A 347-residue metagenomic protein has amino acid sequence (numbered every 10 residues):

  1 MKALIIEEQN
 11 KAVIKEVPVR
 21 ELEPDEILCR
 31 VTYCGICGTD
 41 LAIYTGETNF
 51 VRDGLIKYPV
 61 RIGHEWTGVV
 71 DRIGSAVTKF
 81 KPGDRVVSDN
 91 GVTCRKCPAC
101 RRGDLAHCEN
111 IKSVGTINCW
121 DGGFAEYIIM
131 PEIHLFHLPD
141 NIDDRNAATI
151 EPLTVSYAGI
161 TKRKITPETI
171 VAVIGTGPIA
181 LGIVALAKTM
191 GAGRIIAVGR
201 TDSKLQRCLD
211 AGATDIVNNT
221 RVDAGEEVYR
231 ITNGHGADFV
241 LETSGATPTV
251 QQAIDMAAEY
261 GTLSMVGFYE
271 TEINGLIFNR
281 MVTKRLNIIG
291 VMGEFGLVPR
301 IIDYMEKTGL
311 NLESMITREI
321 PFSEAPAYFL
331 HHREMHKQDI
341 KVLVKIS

Functional and structural regions predicted by a protein language model:
K2, V13, P18, R30 (+2 more regions): Residues located in well-ordered beta-strands
A3, Q251-D255, F295-S347: C-terminal hydrophobic helical "lid"/dimerization subdomain of Rossmann-like NAD(P)H-dependent oxidoreductases
R20-C34, N49-P98, P139-N141: Glycine-rich beta-strand-centered segment in the early N-terminal region that forms part of a ligand/cofactor-binding
E23, K81-P82, T166, A258 (+1 more regions): Residue-level recognition of short, solvent-exposed, well-ordered loop/turn junctions that link secondary-structure
D53, H64, C94-I174: NAD(P)H dinucleotide-binding glycine-rich loop of Rossmann-like/cofactor-binding domains, especially the beta1-alpha1
I133, I142-V222, E226: Mid-domain Rossmann-like dinucleotide-binding core that forms the NAD(H)/NADP(H) cofactor-binding site
R163, I179, L209-N287: Glycine-rich cofactor phosphate-binding loops and adjacent beta1-alpha1 units of small-molecule cofactor enzyme domains
T262-S264, L276-M315: Rossmann-fold dehydrogenase core element
